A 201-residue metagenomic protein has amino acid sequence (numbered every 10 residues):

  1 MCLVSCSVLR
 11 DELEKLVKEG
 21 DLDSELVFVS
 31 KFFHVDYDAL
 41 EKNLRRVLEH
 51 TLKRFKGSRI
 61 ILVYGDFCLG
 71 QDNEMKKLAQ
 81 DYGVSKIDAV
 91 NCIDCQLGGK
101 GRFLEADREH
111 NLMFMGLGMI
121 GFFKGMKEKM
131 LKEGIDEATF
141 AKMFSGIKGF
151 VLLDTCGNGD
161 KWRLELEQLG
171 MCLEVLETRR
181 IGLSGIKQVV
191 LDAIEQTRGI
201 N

Functional and structural regions predicted by a protein language model:
M1-G20: N-terminal basic/disordered segments at the start of proteins
S5-V8, V63-F67, L152-G157: Structural motif
L13-E19, N73-D81, K161-C172: Short, aromatic/basic amphipathic alpha-helical patches
D23-E41, V175-R180: A short beta-strand-loop structural module common to alpha/beta enzyme folds
Y37-L52: Glycine-rich, highly charged phosphate/nucleotide-binding loops
Q71-G125: Long, charge-dense
A106-R163: A conserved mid-domain beta-alpha-beta active-site/ligand-binding segment of alpha/beta enzyme cores
F140-N201: Extended, basic/helix-rich recognition subdomains
